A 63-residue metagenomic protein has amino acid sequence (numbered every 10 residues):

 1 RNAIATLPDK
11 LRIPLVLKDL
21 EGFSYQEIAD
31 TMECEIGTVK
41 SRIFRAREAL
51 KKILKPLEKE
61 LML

Functional and structural regions predicted by a protein language model:
R1, E21, K40: Conserved catalytic core of two-component sensor histidine kinases
R1-N2, Q26, D30-E33, E48-L63: C-terminal edge and immediately downstream basic/flexible tail or linker adjoining helix-turn-helix-like DNA-binding
I4-L11: Short helix-coil-helix linker/hinge
D9, D19-L20, K59: Short, conserved catalytic or interaction motifs in soluble domains
P14-K18: A short pre-motif secondary-structure segment
Q26, G37, F44: Residues within helix-turn-helix
